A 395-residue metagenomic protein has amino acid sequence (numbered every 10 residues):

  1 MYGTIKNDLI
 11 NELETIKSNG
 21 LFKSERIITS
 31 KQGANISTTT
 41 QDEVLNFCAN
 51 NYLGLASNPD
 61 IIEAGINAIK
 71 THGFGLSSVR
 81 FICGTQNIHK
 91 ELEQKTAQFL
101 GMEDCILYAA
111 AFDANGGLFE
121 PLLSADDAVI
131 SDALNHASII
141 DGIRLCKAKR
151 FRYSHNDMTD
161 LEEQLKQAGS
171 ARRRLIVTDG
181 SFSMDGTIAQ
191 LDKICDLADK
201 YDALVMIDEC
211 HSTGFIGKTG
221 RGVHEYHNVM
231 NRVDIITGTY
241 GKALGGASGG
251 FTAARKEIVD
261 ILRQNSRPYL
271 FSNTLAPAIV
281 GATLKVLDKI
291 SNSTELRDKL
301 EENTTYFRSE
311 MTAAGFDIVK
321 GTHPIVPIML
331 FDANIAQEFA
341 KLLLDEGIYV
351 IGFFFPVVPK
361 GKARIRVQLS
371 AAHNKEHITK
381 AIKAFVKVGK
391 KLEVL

Functional and structural regions predicted by a protein language model:
I10-N11, T15-H72, A203: N-terminal "arm"/small-domain region of PLP-dependent enzymes with the aminotransferase-like
N51, F151, H155-I207: Active-site phosphate-binding strand-loop segment of PLP-dependent enzymes
L55, D298-F307, T312-G347, V357 (+2 more regions): Conserved PLP-binding catalytic core of the aspartate aminotransferase-like
P59, E63-N67, T71, Q94 (+2 more regions): PLP-dependent enzyme catalytic core of the Aspartate aminotransferase-like
E63-A111: Conserved N-terminal alpha-helix of the aminotransferase class I/II PLP-enzyme fold
L118-A137: Conserved PLP-anchoring active-site segment centered on the Schiff-base-forming lysine
C146, K200-Y201, A314, E346: Helix C-cap/helix->beta junction micro-motif
Y201-L204, H211, I216-T322, I335: Active-site C-terminal subdomain of aminotransferase-like
